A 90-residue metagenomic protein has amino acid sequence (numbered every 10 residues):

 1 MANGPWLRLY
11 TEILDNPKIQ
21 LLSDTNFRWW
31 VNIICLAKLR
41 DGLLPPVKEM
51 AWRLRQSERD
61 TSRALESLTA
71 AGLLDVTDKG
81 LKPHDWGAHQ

Functional and structural regions predicted by a protein language model:
M1-Q90: Detector for short helical micro-motifs
